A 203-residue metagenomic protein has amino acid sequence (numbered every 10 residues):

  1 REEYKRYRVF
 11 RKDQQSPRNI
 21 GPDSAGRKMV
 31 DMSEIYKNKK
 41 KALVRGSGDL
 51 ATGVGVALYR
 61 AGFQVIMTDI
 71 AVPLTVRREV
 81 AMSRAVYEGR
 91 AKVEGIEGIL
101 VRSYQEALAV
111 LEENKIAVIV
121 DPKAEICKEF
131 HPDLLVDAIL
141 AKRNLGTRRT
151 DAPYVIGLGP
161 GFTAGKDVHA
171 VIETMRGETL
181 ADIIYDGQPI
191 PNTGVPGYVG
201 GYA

Functional and structural regions predicted by a protein language model:
Y4-Y7, D13, N19, D23 (+1 more regions): Intrinsic-disorder-associated, low-complexity terminal segments enriched in Asp/Asn/His/Tyr and depleted of Lys/Arg
Y7-D13, K39, R90: Generic signature of intrinsically disordered, low-complexity segments enriched in small/polar residues
G26: Short Gly/Ser/Thr- and charged-rich N-terminal loops/segments that act as flexible capping/hinge elements
D31-A203: Well-ordered secondary-structure scaffolds
